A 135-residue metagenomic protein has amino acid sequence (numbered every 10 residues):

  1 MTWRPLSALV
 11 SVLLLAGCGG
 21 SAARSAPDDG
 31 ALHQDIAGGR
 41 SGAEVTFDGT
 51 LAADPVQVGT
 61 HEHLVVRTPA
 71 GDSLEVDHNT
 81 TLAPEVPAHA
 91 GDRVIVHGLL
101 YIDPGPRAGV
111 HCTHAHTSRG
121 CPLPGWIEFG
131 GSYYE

Functional and structural regions predicted by a protein language model:
M1-S7: Bacterial N-terminal signal peptides that target proteins for export
S7-A16: Bacterial N-terminal signal peptides
G19-E135: OB-fold and OB-like single-stranded nucleic-acid-recognition modules and their adjacent interaction interfaces
